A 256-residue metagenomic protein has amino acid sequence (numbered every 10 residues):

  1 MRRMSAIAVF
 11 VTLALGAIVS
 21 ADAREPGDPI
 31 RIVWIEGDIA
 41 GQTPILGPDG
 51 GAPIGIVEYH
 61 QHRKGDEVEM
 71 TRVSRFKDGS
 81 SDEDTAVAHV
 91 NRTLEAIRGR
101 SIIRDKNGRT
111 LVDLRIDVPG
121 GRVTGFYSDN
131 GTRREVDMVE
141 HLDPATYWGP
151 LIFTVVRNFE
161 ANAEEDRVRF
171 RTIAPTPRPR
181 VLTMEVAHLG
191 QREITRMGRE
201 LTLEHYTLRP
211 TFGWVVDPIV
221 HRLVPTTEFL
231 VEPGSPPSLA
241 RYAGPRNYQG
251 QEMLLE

Functional and structural regions predicted by a protein language model:
M1-V9: Bacterial N-terminal signal peptides that target proteins for export
A8-A17: Bacterial N-terminal signal peptides
G16, Y59-Q61, A96, I152-A161 (+1 more regions): Generic hydrophobic, helix-prone segments enriched in Leu/Val/Ile
A21-A23, M138, V155-V156, H205: Residue-level recognition of conserved structural "scaffold" positions that shape functional pockets and channels
D22-G120, D166-E256: Acidic, serine/threonine-rich low-complexity disordered tracts
V123-F170: Surface-exposed beta-loop interaction hotspot
